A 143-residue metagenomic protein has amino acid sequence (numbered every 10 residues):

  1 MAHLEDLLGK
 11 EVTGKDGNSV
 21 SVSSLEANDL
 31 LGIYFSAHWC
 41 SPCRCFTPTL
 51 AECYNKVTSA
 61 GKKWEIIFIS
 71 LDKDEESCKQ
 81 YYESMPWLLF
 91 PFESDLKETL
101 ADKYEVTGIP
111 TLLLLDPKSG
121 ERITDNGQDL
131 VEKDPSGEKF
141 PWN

Functional and structural regions predicted by a protein language model:
L8-L31, K56: A short beta-strand-turn-helix
E11-G17, P48-E52, P91-D95: Eukaryotic beta-rich interaction modules
G17-V20, A37, E52-N55, D74-E76 (+2 more regions): Eukaryotic intrinsically disordered and solvent-exposed regulatory patches
F35-E52: Conserved redox-active cysteine motifs that mediate thiol-disulfide chemistry, especially di-cysteine Cys-X(1-2)-Cys
F35-S36, I69-D72, F92-E93, I109 (+2 more regions): Structured beta-strand/turn binding interfaces of compact recognition modules in eukaryotic regulators
R44, K79, F90-F92, L113 (+1 more regions): Intrinsically disordered, low-complexity regions enriched in proline, serine, glycine and charged residues
G61-S77, E83-L96: Thiol-based oxidoreductase modules, predominantly thioredoxin-like and allied folds used for disulfide exchange
D102-N143: Non-catalytic, surface beta->alpha helical segment in thiol-disulfide oxidoreductase systems
